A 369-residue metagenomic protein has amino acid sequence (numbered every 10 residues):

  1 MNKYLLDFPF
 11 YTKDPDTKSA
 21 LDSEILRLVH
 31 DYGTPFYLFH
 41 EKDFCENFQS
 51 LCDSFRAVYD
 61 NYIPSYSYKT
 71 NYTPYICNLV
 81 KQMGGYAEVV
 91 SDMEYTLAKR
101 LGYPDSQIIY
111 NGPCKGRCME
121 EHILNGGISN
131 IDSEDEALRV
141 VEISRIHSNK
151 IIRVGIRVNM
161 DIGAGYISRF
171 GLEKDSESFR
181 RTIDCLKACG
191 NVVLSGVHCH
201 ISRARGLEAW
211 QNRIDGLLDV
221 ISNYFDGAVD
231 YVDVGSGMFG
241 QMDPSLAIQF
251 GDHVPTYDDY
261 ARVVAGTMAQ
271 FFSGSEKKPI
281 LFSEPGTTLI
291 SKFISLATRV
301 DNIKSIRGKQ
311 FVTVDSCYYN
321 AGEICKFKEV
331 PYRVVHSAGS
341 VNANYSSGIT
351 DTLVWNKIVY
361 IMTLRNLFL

Functional and structural regions predicted by a protein language model:
M1-I152, D184-V193: A charged N-terminal "starter" segment
A20-S23, F39-E46, N71, D135 (+10 more regions): Conserved active-site and cofactor/substrate-binding residues in soluble primary-metabolism enzymes
L28, V263-A265, A269, S273-L369: Charged (often Lys/Glu-rich) extended helix/loop segments that serve as interaction or gating elements
K42, S67-T73, D92-M93, P113-K115 (+7 more regions): Active-site beta-loop-alpha junctions enriched in small/polar residues
K81-Q82, R145-H147, G171-L172, D215 (+3 more regions): Short, solvent-exposed amphipathic alpha-helical segments in soluble enzyme and RNA/protein-processing domains
Y86, G127, I152, A228-D230 (+2 more regions): The start of beta-strands in P-loop NTPase/AAA+ ATPase cores
I109, N130, G155-R157, H198 (+5 more regions): Structured core elements
M160-R299: Active-site loop/helix belt of alpha/beta enzymes
